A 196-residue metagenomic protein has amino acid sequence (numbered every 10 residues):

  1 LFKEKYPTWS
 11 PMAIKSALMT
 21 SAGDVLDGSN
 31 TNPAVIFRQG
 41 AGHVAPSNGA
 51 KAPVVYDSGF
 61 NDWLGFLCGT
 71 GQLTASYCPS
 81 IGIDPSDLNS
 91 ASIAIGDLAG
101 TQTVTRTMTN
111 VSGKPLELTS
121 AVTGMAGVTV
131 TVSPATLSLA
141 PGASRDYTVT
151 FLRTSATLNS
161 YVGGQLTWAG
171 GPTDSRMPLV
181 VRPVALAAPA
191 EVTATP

Functional and structural regions predicted by a protein language model:
L1-A34, P141-A143, A156-N159: Hydrolase catalytic cores
F2-S10, A22-L26, L67, M108-S112 (+2 more regions): Structural signal for hydrophobic packing residues in well-ordered secondary-structure cores of soluble enzyme domains
W9-S16, V25-N30, A45, V55-S58 (+2 more regions): Acidic/polar loop patches that form or flank catalytic/metal-binding clefts of enzymes that bind anionic ligands
K15, T103, D146, Y161-Q165: Short, conserved beta-strand segments of beta-strand-rich sandwich/propeller modules, principally
A17-S21, P33-H43, Q165-T167: A glycine-rich phosphate-binding loop feature that marks nucleotide/adenosyl-phosphate handling sites
N30-N32, S133-P134, V162-Q165: Short beta-alpha junctions and helix-cap segments that line functional grooves
V35-R38, H43-S155, V181, A187-P196: Secreted peptidase-domain scaffold signal
T154-P189: Terminal connector regions
